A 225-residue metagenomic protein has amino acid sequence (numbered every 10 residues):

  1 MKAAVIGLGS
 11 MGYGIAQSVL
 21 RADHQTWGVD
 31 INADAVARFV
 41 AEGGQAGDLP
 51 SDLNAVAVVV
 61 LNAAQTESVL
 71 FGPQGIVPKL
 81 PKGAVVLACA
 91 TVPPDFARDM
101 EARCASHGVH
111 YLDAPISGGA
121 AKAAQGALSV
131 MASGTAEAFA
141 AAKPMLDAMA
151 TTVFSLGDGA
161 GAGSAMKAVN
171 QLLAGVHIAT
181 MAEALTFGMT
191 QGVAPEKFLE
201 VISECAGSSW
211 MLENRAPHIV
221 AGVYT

Functional and structural regions predicted by a protein language model:
M1-V58, A84: NAD(P)+-binding Rossmann beta1-loop-alpha1 motif at the extreme N-terminus of oxidoreductases
A3, T91-Q171, G175: Rossmann-fold dinucleotide-binding core
T26, A46, H110-L112, V153 (+1 more regions): Hydrophobic beta-strand scaffold residues
L49-Y111: Rossmann-fold NAD(P) dinucleotide-binding segment
A162-T225: Helical "substrate-binding/catalytic lid" subdomain of Rossmann-like NAD(P)-dependent dehydrogenases/reductases
